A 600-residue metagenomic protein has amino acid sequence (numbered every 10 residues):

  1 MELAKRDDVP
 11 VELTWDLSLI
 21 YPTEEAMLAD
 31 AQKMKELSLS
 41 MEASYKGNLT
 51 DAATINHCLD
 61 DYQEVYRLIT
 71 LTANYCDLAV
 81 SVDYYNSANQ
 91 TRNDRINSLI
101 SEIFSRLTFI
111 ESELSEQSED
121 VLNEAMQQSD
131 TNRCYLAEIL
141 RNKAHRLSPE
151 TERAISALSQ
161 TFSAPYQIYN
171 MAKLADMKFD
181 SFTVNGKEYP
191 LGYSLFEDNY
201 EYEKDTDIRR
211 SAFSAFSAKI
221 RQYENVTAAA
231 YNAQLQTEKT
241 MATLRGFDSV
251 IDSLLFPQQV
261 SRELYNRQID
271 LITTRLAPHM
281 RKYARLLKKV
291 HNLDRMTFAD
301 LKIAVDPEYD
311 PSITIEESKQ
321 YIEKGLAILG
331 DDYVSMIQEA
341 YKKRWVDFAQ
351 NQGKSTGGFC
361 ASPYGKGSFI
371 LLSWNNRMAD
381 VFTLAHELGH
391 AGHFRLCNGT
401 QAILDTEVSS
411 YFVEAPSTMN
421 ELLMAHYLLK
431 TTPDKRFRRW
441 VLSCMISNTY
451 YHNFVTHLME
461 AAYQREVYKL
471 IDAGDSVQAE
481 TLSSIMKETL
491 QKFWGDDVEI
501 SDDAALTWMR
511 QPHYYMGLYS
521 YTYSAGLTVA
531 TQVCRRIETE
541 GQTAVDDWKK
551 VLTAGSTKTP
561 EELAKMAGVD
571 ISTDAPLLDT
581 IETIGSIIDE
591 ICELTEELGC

Functional and structural regions predicted by a protein language model:
M1-E308, K319, E593-C600: A well-structured
D7-V9, P22, I110, L114 (+9 more regions): C-terminal, non-catalytic "cap/extension" segments appended to globular domains
G246, N375-R395, S417, L422 (+1 more regions): Active-site recognition of the HExxH zinc-binding catalytic motif
R285, K289-I328, V334, H393 (+4 more regions): Long, K/E/R/D-enriched contiguous segments that form extended
E308-I313, V346-K366: Catalytic zinc-binding patch centered on the HExxH motif and its immediate surroundings that defines zinc-dependent
D310-I315, G365-A385: Short pre-active-site segment immediately N-terminal to the catalytic Zn-binding motif
K324-S335, A361, H390, F394-A402 (+1 more regions): Conserved helix-loop functional segments at active or binding sites
V408-F437, I446-N448, H452, G526: Post-HExxH zinc-binding segment in Zn-dependent metallohydrolases
